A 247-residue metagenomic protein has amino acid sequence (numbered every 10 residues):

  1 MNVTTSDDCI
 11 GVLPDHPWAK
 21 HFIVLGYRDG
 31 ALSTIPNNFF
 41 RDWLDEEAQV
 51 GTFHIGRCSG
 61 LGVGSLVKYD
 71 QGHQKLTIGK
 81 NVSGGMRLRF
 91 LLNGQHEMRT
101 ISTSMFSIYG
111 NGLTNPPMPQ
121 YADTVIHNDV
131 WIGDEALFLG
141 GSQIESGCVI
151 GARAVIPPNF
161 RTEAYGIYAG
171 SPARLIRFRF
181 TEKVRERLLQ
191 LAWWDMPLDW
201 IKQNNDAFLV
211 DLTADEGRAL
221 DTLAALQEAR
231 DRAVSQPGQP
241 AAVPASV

Functional and structural regions predicted by a protein language model:
N2-Y27, F106-F138, S171-V247: C-terminal segments of enzyme domains that contribute to small-molecule binding surfaces
W18-R41, K68: Catalytic cores of nucleotide-sugar-dependent glycosyltransferases that transfer UDP/GDP/TDP-activated
P36-S142, A152-A154, N159-F160, S171-P172: Flexible, glycine/small-residue-enriched loop-and-beta-strand segment within the central core of proteins
L44-V50, N159-Y165, F208-R218: Intrinsically disordered, low-complexity coil segments
R99, G147, Y165-I167, R185 (+1 more regions): Flexible domain-boundary/linker segments
I144-G147, P157-I167, F178: Short conserved catalytic/interaction loops centered on acidic-Pro-aromatic/His motifs
